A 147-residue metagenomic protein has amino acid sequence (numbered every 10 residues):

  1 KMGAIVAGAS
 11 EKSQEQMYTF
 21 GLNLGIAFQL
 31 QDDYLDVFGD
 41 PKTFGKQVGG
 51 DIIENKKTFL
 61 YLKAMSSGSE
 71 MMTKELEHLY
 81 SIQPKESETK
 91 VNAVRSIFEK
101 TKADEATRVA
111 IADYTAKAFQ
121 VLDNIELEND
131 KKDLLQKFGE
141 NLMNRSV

Functional and structural regions predicted by a protein language model:
K1-V147: All-alpha prenyltransferase/terpene-synthase fold signal
